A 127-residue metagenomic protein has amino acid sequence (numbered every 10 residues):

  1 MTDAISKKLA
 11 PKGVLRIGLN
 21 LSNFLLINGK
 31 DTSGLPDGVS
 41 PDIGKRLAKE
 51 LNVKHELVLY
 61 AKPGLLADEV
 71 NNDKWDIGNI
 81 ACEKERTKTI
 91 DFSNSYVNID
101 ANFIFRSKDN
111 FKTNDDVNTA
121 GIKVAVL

Functional and structural regions predicted by a protein language model:
M1-E56: N-terminal hydrophobic or amphipathic helices and topogenic motifs
K8-A10, Y60, R86, V126: Generic hydrophobic, helix-prone segments enriched in Leu/Val/Ile
V14-N20, D115-L127: Short loop->beta-strand "edge-of-pocket" segments that line small-molecule binding or catalytic clefts across diverse
F24, G34, I99, F111-K112 (+1 more regions): A broad, structure-centric signal for solvent-exposed, well-ordered loop/edge residues that line or flank functional
K30-S33, T89, F103, I122: Residues at structural and domain junctions
P41, K45, K49, K54-N118: Acidic, polar ligand-binding/catalytic clefts
